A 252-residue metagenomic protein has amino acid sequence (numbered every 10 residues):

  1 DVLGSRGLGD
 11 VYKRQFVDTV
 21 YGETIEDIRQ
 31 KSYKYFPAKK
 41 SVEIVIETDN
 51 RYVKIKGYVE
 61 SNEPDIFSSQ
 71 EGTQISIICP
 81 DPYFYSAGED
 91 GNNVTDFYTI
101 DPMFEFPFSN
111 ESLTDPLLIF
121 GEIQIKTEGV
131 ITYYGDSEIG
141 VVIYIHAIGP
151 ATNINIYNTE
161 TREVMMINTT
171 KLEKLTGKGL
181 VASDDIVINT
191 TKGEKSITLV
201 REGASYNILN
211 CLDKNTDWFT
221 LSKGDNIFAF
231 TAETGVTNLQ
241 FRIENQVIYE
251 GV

Functional and structural regions predicted by a protein language model:
D1-Q15: Single conserved hydrophobic/aromatic residue that forms the stacking wall/gate of nucleotide- or nucleobase-binding
S5-R6, P64-Q70, I131-Y134: Short, solvent-exposed beta-strand/turn "edge" segments of beta-rich domains on protein surfaces
K13-F16, I55, T73-I75, V141 (+2 more regions): Hydrophobic residues positioned within well-ordered beta-strands of beta-sheet architectures
F16-E26: N-terminal assembly/attachment segments of tailed bacteriophage virion structural proteins
I28-Y35: Short amphipathic alpha-helices in soluble, non-transmembrane regions that often serve as interface/regulatory elements
F36-S41, I148-A151: A short, compositionally biased
A38-E89: Short beta-strand and beta-hairpin "edge-sheet" elements
N92-V252: Intrinsically disordered, low-complexity segments enriched in serine, threonine, and glycine
